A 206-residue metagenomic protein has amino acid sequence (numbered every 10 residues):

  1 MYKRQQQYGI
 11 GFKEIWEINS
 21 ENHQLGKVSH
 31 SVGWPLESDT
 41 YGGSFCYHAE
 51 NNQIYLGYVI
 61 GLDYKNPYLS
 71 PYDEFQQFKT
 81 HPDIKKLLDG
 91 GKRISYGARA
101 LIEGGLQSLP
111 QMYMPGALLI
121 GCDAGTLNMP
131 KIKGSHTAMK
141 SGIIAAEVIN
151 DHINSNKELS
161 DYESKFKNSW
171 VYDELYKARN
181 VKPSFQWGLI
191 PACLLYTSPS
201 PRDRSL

Functional and structural regions predicted by a protein language model:
M1-Q5, Y196-D203: Conserved small/polar residues in nucleotide/adenosyl-binding loops
K3-D83: Predominantly flavin-linked oxidoreductase catalytic cores and closely associated redox partners
I54, D63-K65, G105-S108, T126-N128 (+1 more regions): Flexible loop/turn segments at secondary-structure boundaries
K86-G97, N156-D161: Flexible, glycine/charged-enriched surface loops at secondary-structure junctions
R99-I120, G125: FAD-binding beta-loop-beta segment adjacent to the flavin cofactor pocket
A124-H136: Glycine-rich phosphate/pyrophosphate-binding beta-alpha loops
H136-H152: An active-site-proximal "capping" alpha-helix that borders the catalytic cofactor pocket
E147-G188: Active-site-proximal substrate-binding core of FAD-dependent oxidoreductases
